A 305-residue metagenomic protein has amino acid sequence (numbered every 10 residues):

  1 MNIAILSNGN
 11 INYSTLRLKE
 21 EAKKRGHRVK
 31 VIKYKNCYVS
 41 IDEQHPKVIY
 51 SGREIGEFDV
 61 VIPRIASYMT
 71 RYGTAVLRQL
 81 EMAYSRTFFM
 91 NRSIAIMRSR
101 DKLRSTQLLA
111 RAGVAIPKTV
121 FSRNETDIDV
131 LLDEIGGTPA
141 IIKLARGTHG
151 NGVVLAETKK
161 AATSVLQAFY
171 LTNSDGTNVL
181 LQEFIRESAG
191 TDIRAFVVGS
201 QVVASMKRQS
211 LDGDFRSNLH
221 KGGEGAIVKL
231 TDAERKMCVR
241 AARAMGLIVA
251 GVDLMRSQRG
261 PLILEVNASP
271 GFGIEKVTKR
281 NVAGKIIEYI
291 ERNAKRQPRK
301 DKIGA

Functional and structural regions predicted by a protein language model:
I3-N8, Y13-K23, V29, S40 (+6 more regions): Active-site nucleotide/adenylate-binding loops and adjacent lid/helix of ATP-dependent enzymes
K35-E57, M69-V76: Glycine-rich, highly charged phosphate/nucleotide-binding loops
I62-P63: Redox-cofactor binding/interface segments in oxidoreductases and associated redox assembly factors
S67-N91: A short, gly/pro- and small-residue-rich
A140, L180, V203-A204, A250 (+1 more regions): Protein kinase-like catalytic core scaffold
V154-A241, M245: Phosphate-binding site of ATP-dependent enzymes
A195-V197, G260-I274: A short beta-strand motif that forms the metal-chelation/ATP-contact edge of phosphoryl-transfer active sites
D214-I263, G284-A305: A long amphipathic alpha-helix within ATP-dependent nucleotide-binding catalytic cores
